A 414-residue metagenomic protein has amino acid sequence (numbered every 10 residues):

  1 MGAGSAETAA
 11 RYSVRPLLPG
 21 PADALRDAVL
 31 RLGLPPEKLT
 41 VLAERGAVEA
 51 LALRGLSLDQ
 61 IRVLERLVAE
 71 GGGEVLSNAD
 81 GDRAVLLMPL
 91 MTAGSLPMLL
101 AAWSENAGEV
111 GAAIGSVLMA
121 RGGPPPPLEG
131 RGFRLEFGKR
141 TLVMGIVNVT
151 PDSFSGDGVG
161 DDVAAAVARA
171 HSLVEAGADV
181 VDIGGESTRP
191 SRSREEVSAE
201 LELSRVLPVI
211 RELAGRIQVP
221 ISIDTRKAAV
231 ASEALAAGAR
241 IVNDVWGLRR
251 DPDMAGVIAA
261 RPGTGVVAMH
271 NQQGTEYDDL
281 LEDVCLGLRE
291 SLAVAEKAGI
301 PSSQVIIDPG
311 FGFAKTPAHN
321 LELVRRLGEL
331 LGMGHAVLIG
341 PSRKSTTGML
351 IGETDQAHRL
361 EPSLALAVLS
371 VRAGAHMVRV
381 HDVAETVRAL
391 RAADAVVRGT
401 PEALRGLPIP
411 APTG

Functional and structural regions predicted by a protein language model:
G2-L30, V41, R45-E49, G55-R66 (+10 more regions): Active-site-adjacent loop and "lid" segments of alpha/beta metabolic enzymes
P35-R45, G72-R83: Short, flexible, solvent-exposed loop/turn segments with mixed acidic/basic and small polar residues
E49-L56, G81-M98: Short cationic amphipathic helices and targeting signals
V85, A93-G132: Non-catalytic propeptide/linker segments at domain boundaries
G132-G138: N-terminal and secondary-structure boundary signal
A168-G184: Catalytic domains of carbohydrate-active enzymes, especially glycoside hydrolases
